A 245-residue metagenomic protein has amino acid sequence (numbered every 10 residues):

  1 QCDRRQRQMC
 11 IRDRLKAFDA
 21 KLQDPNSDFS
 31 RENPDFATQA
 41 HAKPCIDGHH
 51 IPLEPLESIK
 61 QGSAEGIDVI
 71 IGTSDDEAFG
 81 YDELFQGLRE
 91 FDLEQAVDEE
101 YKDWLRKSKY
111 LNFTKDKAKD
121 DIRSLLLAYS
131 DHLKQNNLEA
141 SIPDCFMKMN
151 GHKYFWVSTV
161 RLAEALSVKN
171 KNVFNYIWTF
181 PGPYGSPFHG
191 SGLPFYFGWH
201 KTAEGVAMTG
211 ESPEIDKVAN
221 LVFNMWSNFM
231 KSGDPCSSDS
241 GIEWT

Functional and structural regions predicted by a protein language model:
Q1-R7, I11: Single conserved hydrophobic/aromatic residue that forms the stacking wall/gate of nucleotide- or nucleobase-binding
R4, T159, A219-F223: Short alpha-helical patches at coil-to-helix transitions and adjacent helical residues in well-structured domains
M9-C10, Y196-W199, F229: Conserved catalytic core of Hanks-type protein kinase domains
C10, F174-I177, E243: Beta-strand cores of modular interaction/reader domains in eukaryotic scaffold and signaling proteins, especially PDZ
L15-E214: Substrate-gating cap/lid region and adjacent catalytic-acid/histidine neighborhood within extracellular/lumenal
I215-S238: Non-catalytic, well-ordered alpha-helical segments in soluble enzyme domains
D239-T245: Active-site-proximal substrate-binding core of FAD-dependent oxidoreductases
